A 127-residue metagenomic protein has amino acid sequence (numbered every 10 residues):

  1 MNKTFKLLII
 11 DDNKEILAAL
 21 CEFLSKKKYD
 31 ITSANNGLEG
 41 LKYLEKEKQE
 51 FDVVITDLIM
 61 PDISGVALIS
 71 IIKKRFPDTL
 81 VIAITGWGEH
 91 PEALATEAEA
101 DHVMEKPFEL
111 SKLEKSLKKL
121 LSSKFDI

Functional and structural regions predicted by a protein language model:
D11, D57: Active-site residues of response regulator receiver
K14-T32: Two-component/phosphorelay signaling modules centered on CheY-like receiver
N35-E39, S64-L68: Acidic catalytic/metal-coordinating carboxylates
Q49-I55: Active-site beta3 strand of CheY-like receiver
M60: Receiver (REC) domain active-site loop signature in two-component systems and cognate sites in sensor histidine kinases
A67, W87-M104, K115: Alpha4 helix (beta4-alpha4-beta5 surface) of REC/receiver domains from two-component response regulators
F108-K119, F125: C-terminal output helix
